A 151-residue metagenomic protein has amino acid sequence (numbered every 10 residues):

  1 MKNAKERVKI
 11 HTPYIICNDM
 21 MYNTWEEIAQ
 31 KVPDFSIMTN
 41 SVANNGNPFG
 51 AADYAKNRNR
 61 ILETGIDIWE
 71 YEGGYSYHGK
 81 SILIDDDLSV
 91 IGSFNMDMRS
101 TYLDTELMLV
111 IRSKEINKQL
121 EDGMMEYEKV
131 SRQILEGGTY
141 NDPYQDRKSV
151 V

Functional and structural regions predicted by a protein language model:
M1-K9: Secondary-structure "cap/kink" motif recognition
V8-T12, I68-E70: Short catalytic-loop micro-motif centered on adjacent basic/acidic residues
I10, C17-Y22: C-terminal substrate/ligand-recognition segments
P13-Y14, F94: Active-site metal-binding loops of divalent metal-dependent hydrolases
Y14-I15, S113: Short loop or secondary-structure boundary microenvironments that flank and position key functional residues
M20-V151: PLD/PLD-like phosphodiesterase catalytic module centered on the HKD motif
